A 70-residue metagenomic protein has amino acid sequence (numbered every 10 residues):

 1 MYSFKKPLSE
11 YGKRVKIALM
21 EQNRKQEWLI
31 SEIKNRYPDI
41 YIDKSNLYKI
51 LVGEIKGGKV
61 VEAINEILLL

Functional and structural regions predicted by a protein language model:
M1-Q26: A short, Lys/Arg-rich alpha-helix, primarily the initiator
K13, R24, Y37, E66-L70: Acidic, Ser/Pro/Thr-rich low-complexity regulatory regions and the short amphipathic helical interaction modules they
K13-R14, W28, N46, A63: Pre-recognition alpha-helix immediately N-terminal to the DNA-recognition helix within helix-turn-helix or winged-helix
L29-I33: Short alpha-helical "recognition helix" segments of helix-turn-helix
K34-K56: Recognition helix of helix-turn-helix/homeodomain-like DNA-binding domains that insert into the DNA major groove
I55-L70: DNA major-groove recognition helix of helix-turn-helix/homeodomain DNA-binding modules
